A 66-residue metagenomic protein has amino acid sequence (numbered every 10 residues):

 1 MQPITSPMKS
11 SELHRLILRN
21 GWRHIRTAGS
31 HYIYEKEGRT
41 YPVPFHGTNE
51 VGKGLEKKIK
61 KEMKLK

Functional and structural regions predicted by a protein language model:
M1-R26, I33-K66: Basic nucleic-acid-binding interfaces
